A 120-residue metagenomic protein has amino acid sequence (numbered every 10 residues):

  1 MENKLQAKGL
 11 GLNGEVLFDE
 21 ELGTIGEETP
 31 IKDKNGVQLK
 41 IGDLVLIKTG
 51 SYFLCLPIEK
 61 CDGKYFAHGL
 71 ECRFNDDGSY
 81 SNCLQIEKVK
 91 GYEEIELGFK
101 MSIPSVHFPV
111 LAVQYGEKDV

Functional and structural regions predicted by a protein language model:
M1-V120: Secondary-structure transition motif
